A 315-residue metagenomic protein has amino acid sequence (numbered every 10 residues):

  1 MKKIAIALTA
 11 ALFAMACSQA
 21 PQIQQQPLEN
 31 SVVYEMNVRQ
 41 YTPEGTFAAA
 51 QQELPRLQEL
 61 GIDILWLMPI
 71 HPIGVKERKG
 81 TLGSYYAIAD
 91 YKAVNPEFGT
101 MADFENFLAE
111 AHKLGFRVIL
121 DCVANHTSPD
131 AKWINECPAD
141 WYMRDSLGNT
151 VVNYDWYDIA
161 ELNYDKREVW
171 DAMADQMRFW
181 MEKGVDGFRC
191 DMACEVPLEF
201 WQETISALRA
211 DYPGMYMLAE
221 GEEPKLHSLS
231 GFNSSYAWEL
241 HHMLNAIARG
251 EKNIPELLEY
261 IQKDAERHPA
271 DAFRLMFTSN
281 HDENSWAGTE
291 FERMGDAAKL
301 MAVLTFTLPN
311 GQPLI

Functional and structural regions predicted by a protein language model:
M1-I4: Positively charged n-region of N-terminal signal peptides that target proteins for export
I6-A11: Sec-dependent N-terminal signal peptides
M15-A16: C-terminal motif of bacterial Sec signal peptides marking the signal peptidase cleavage site
A20-A48, Q52-D63, P69-K183, E203-Y212 (+1 more regions): Substrate-binding/active-site clefts of carbohydrate-active enzymes
V32-M36, L65-L67, V118-L120, F188 (+4 more regions): Hydrophobic faces of well-ordered beta-strands that scaffold small-molecule active sites in alpha/beta enzyme cores
G99, E168, E195-V196, E292-R293: Alpha-helix N-cap and loop-to-helix initiation/capping positions
D175, D186, D191-R274, L304: Active-site-proximal helices and loops of the catalytic beta/alpha 8
Q262-I315: Active-site-proximal substrate-binding groove within the catalytic cores of carbohydrate-active enzymes
